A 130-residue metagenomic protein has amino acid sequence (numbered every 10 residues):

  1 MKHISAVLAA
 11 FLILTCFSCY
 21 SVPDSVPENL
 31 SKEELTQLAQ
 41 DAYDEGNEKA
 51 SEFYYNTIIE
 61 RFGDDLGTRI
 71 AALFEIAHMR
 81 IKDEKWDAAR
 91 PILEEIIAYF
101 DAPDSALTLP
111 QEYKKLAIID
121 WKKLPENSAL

Functional and structural regions predicted by a protein language model:
M1-C19: Sec-dependent bacterial lipoprotein signal peptides
S18-L130: Acidic, polar-rich low-complexity tracts and alpha-helical solenoid repeat scaffolds
